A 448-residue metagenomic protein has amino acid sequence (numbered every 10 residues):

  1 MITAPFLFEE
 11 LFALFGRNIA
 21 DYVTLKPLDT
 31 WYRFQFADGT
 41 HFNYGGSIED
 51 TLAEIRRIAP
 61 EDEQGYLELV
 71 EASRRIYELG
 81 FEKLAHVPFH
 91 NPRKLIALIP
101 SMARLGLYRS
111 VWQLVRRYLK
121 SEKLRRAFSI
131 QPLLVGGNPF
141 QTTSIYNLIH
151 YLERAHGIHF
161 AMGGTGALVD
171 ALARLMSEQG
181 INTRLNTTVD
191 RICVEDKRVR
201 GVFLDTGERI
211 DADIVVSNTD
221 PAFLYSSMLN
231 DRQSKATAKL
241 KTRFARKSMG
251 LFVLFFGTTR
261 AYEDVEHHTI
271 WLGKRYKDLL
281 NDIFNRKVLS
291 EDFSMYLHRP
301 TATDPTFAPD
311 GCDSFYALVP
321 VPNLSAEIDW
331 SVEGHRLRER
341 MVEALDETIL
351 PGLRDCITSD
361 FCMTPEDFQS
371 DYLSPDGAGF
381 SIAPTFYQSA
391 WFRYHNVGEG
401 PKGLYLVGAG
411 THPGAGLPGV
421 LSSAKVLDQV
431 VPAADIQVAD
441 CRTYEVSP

Functional and structural regions predicted by a protein language model:
M1-T30: N-terminal FAD cofactor-binding segment of flavoenzymes
Q35-T142: Rossmann-like flavin
R116, L148-D205: Helical element adjacent to the flavin cofactor pocket in flavoenzyme catalytic cores
S121-V135, S290-H298, P351-P413: A glycine-rich dinucleotide-binding beta-alpha-beta segment and adjacent secondary-structure elements that constitute
T188, V194, P432-P448: Active-site-proximal substrate-binding core of FAD-dependent oxidoreductases
D190-P309: Mid-domain catalytic core of redox enzymes that form a hydrophobic substrate pocket/lid adjacent to a catalytic redox
T259-Q369: C-terminal segments that line or cap access tunnels to active or ligand-binding sites in enzymes and enzyme-associated
A409-V431: A conserved FAD-binding loop/helix module that cradles the flavin
